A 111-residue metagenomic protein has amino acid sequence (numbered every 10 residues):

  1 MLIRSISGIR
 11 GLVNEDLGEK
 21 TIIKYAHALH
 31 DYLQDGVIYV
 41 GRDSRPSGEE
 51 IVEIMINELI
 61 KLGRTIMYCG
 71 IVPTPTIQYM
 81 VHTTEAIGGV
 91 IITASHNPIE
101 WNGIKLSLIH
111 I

Functional and structural regions predicted by a protein language model:
M1-T65: An N-terminal, well-structured beta->alpha segment
L2, I109-I111: Conserved small/polar residues in nucleotide/adenosyl-binding loops
G8-E15, P73-T74, L106-I109: Generic structural "secondary-structure junction" signal
H27-H30, H82, H110: Histidine (H) residue identity feature
G36-S107: Ferredoxin-reductase
